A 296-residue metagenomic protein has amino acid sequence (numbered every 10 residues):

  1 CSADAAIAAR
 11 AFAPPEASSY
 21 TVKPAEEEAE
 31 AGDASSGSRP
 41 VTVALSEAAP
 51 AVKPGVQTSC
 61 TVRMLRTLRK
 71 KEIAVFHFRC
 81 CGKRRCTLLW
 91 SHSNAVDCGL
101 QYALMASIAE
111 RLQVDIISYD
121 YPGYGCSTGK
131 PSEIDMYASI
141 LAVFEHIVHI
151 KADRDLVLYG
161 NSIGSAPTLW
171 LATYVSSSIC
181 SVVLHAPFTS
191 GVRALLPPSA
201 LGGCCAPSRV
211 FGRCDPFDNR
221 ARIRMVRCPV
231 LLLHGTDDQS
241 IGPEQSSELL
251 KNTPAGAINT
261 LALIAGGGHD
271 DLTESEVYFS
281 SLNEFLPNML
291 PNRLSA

Functional and structural regions predicted by a protein language model:
K23-K83: N-terminal cap/lid segment of alpha/beta-hydrolase-fold proteins
R66-F144: Membrane-embedded segments
Y121, V183-R193, D215, G267: Active-site nucleophile loop of the alpha/beta-hydrolase fold
K151-S162: Alpha/beta-hydrolase fold nucleophile elbow
G160-W170, S240: Glycine-rich nucleophile elbow surrounding the catalytic serine of serine-hydrolase chemistry
P207-R222, R227-C228: Active-site nucleophile elbow and catalytic-triad environment of alpha/beta-hydrolase enzymes
M225-R227, L231-H234, D238: Short beta-strand/loop motif that positions the catalytic acidic residue of the alpha/beta-hydrolase fold
P243-K251, A255-A296: C-terminal catalytic histidine-bearing segment of alpha/beta-hydrolase fold enzymes
